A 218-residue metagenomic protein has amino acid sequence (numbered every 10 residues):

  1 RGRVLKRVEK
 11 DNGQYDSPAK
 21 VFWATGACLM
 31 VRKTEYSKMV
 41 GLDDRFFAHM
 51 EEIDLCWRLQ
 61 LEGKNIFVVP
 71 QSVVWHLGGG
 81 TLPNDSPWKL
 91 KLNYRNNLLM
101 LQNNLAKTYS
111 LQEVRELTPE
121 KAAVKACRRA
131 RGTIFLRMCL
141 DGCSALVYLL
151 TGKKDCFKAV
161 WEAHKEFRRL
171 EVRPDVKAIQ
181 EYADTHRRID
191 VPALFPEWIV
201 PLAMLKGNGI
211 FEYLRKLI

Functional and structural regions predicted by a protein language model:
R1-F47, I53, E62: Acidic/His-rich active-site region of diverse nucleotide-sugar glycosyltransferases
E9-V21, M30, P174-I218: Glycine-rich phosphate/pyrophosphate-binding loop and adjacent beta-alpha nucleotide/cofactor-binding cores
P18, W57, N96: Conserved glycine-rich, hydrophobic/aromatic-active-site segments that form phosphate/pyrophosphate or metal-binding
M30, E52, K89, N93: Mid-domain beta-loop-alpha active-site segment that forms a flexible, acidic cofactor/metal-binding surface
M39-V40, W57, G78: Activation segment
E51-E52, D141: Acidic-residue sensor for enzyme active/binding pockets
E52-R58, V74: Short active-site alpha-helical segment characteristic of glycosyltransferases and processive polysaccharide synthases
L61, N65-Q180, I189-P192: Active-site-adjacent helix/loop segment of glycosyltransferases that harbors family-specific signature motifs
